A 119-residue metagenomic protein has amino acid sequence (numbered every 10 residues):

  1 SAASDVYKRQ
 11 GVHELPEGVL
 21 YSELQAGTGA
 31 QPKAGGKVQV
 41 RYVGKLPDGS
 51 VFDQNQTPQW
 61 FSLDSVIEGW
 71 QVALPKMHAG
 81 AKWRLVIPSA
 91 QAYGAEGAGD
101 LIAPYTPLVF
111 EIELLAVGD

Functional and structural regions predicted by a protein language model:
A2-Y7: Short, small-residue-biased leader/transition segments that mark boundaries at the very start of proteins
R9-H13: N-terminal beta-hairpin/loop module of FHA
P16-T28, K33-V51, I67-G118: FKBP-type peptidyl-prolyl cis-trans isomerase
F52-E68: Well-structured core secondary-structure elements of compact alpha/beta domains
